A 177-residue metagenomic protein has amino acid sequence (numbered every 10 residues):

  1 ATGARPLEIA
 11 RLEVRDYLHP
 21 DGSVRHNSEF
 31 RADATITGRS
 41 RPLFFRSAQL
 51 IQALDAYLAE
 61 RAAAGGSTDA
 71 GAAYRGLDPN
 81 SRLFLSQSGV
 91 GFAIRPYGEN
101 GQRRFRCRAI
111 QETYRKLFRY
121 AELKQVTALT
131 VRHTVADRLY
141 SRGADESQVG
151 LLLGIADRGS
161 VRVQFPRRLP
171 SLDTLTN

Functional and structural regions predicted by a protein language model:
A1-L7, N27, R138: Short pre-functional
E8-A10, Q148-V149: Solenoid-repeat scaffolds in large eukaryotic assemblies
R11-A53, A62, T68-A72: Conserved tyrosine-mediated DNA breakage-rejoining catalytic core shared by Y-recombinases
D16, R61, G143, A156 (+1 more regions): The DNA-recognition helices of helix-turn-helix-type DNA-binding domains
S47-L123: Active-site/catalytic core of tyrosine-dependent DNA strand-transfer enzymes
N100-R103, R108-L151, I155, P170: Short, basic (Lys/Arg/His-rich) helix/loop patches that form interaction surfaces in the mid-to-C-terminal regions
L153-N177: Catalytic-site neighborhood detector that most strongly recognizes the C-terminal catalytic loop/helix of tyrosine
